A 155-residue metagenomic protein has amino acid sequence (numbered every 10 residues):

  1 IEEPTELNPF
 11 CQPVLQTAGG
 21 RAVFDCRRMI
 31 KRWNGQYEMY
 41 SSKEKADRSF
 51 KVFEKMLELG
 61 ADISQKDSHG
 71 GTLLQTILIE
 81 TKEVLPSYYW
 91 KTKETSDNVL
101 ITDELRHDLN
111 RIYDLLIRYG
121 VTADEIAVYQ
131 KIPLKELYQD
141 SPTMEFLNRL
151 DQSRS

Functional and structural regions predicted by a protein language model:
I1-P4, E54-D62, I112-T122, L150-R154: Ankyrin repeat domain, specifically the short helix-to-loop turn at the C-terminus of the second helix of each repeat
E3-S41, K66-L100, I126-Q139: Ankyrin-repeat boundary/"N-cap" motif
K43-K45, D103-L105: Short consensus segments that form the blades of beta-propeller domains, in both extracellular/periplasmic
K45-A46, L150: Long, compositionally biased, charged low-complexity segments
R48-V52, D108-I112, P142-F146: Conserved ankyrin/ankyrin-like repeat signature
L105, N110-D114, Y119-I126, Q130-K131 (+2 more regions): Long, ordered, amphipathic alpha-helical scaffolds
K135-S155: Terminal, low-structured helical/coil segments at or just beyond the last alpha-helical repeat
